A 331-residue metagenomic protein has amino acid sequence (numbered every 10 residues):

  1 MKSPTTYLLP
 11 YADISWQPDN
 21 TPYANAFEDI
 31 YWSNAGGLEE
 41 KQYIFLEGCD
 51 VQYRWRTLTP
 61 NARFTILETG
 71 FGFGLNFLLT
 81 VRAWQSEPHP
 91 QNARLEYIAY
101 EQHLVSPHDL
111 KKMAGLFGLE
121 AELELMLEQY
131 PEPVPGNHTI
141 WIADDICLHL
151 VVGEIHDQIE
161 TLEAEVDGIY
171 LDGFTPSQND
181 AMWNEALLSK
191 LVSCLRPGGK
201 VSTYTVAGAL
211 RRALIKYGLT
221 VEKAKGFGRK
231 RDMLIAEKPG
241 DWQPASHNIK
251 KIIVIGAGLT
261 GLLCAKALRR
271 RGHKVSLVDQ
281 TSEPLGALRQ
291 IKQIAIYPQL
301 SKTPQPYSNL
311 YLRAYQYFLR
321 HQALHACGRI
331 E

Functional and structural regions predicted by a protein language model:
M1-F64, V81-F117: Rossmann-like AdoMet
L58-V166, E185: The AdoMet/dcAdoMet-binding core of the Class I SAM-like
N184-P197: A short glycine-rich, Lys/Arg-flanked "PGG" loop and its adjoining helix->strand segment in the class I
G198-T205: Conserved beta-strand signature within the Rossmann-like core of class I S-adenosyl-L-methionine
A207-N248: Class I S-adenosyl-L-methionine
K250-L277: N-terminal Rossmann-like FAD-binding beta1-loop-alpha1 element of flavoenzymes
R270-Q290: Glycine-rich FAD pyrophosphate-binding loop
A295-E331: Dinucleotide-binding Rossmann-like beta1-alpha1 core, especially the glycine-rich loop that anchors the ADP
